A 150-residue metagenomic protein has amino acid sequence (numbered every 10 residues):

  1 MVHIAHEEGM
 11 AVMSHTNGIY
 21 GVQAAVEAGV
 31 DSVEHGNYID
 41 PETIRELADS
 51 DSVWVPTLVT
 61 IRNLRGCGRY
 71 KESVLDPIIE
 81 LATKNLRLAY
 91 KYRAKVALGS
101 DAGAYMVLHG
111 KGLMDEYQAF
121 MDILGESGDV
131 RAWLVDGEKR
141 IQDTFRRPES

Functional and structural regions predicted by a protein language model:
M1-W54, L75-V96, D115, R147: Histidine/acidic residue-rich metal-binding segments in metalloenzymes
E7, Y70, E80-S150: His/Asp/Glu-enriched, well-ordered alpha-helical/loop segment that forms or immediately abuts the divalent-metal
N17-I19, Y38, L58-I61, G103-Y105: Active-site beta-loop-alpha junctions enriched in small/polar residues
A24-A25, I44, R65-C67, L108-H109 (+1 more regions): Short Asp/Glu-rich motifs
S50-P77, M114-Y117, S127: Active-site gating loops and adjacent loop-to-helix segments of metal-dependent hydrolytic enzymes
